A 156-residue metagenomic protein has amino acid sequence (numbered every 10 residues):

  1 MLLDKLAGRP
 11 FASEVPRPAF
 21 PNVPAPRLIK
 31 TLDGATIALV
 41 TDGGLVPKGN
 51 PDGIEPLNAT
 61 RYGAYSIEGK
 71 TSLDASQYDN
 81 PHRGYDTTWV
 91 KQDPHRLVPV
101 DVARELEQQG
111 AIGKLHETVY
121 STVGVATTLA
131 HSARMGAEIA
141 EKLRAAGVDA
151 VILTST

Functional and structural regions predicted by a protein language model:
M1-T156: An N-terminal assembly and electron-transfer interface module characteristic of large anaerobic redox and radical
